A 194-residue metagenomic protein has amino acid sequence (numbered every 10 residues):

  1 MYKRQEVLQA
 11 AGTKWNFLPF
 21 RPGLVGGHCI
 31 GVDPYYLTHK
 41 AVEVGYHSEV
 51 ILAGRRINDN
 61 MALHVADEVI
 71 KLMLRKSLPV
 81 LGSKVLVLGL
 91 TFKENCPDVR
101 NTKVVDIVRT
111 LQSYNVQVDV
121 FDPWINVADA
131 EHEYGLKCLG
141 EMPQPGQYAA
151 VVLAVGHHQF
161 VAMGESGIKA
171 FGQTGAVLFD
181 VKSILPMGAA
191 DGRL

Functional and structural regions predicted by a protein language model:
K3-L194: Structural/interface elements that position substrates and couple domains in central-metabolism enzymes
